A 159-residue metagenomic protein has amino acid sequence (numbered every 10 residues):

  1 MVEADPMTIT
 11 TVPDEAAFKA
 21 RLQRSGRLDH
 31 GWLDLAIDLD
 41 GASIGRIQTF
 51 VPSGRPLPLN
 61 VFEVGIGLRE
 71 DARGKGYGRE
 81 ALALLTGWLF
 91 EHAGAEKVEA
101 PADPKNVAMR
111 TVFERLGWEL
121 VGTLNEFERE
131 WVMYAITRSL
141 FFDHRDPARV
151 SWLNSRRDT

Functional and structural regions predicted by a protein language model:
M1-D71, H92, E119-T159: GNAT-family acyltransferases
I47, P52-R55, G78-E80, T86-F90 (+1 more regions): Short, contiguous, well-ordered secondary-structure segments
L68, G74-W88, V107-R115: Conserved acetyl-CoA-binding loop-helix of GNAT-fold acetyltransferases
Y77, G94-A95, W118: Helix N-cap/coil-helix junction residues
E80, K97-V98, V121: A local structural micro-motif
H92-P101: Conserved GNAT acetyl-CoA-binding A-motif
D103-P104, F127: Conserved beta-strand edge residues that scaffold enzyme active sites
